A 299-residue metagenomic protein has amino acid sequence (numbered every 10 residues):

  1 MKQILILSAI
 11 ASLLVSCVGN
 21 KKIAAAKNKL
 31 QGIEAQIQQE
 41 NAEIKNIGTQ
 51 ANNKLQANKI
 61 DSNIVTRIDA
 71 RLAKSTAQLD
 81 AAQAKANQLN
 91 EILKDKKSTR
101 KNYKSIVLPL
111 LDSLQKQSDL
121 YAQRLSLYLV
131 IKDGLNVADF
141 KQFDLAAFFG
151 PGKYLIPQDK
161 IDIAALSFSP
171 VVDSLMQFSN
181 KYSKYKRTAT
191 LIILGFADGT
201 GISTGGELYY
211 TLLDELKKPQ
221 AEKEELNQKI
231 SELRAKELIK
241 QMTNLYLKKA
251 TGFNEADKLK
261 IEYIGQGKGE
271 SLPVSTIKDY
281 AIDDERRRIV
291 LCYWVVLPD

Functional and structural regions predicted by a protein language model:
K2-D299: N-terminal targeting segments with Sec-dependent signals, encompassing both cleavable signal peptides and non-cleavable
